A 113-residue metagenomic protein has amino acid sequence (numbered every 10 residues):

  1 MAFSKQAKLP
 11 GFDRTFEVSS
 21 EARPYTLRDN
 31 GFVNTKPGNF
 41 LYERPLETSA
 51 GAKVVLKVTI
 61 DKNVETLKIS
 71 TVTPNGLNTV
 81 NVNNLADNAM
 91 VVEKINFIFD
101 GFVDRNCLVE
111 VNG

Functional and structural regions predicted by a protein language model:
M1-A7, F32-T48, D100-C107: Charged, low-complexity, helix/coiled-coil-prone segments
M1-N30, V111-G113: Terminal, regulation- and interaction-focused segments at domain boundaries
K5-L9, P24, G38-Y42, G51 (+1 more regions): Generic, low-specificity signal for short hydrophobic/alpha-helical stretches with a mild N-terminal bias, encompassing
F16, E21-T66: Ser/Thr-rich, low-complexity intrinsically disordered terminal regions
T59-G113: C-terminal basic regulatory modules in eukaryotic proteins
